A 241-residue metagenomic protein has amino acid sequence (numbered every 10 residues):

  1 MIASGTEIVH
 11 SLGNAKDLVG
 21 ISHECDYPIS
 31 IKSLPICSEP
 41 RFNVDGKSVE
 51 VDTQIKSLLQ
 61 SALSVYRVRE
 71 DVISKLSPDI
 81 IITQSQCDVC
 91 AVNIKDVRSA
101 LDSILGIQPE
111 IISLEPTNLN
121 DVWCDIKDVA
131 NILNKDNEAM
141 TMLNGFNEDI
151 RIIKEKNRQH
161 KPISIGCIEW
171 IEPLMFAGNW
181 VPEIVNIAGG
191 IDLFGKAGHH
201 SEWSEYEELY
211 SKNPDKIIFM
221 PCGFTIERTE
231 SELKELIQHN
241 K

Functional and structural regions predicted by a protein language model:
M1-K241: N-terminal ligand-binding lobe of clamshell/alpha-beta domains
